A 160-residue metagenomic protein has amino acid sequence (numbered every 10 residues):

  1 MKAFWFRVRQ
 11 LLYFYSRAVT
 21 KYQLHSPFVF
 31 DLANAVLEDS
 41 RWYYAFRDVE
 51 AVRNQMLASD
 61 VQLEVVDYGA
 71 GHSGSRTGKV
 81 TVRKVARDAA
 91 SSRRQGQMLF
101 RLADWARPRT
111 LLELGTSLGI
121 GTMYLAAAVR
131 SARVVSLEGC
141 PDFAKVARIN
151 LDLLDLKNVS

Functional and structural regions predicted by a protein language model:
M1-S160: A short alpha-helical cap/connector motif
